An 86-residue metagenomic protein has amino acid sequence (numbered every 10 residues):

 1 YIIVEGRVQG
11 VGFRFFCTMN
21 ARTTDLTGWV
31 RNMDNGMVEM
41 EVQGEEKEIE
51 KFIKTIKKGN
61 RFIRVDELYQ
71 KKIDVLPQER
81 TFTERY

Functional and structural regions predicted by a protein language model:
Y1-Y86: Intrinsically disordered, low-complexity, mixed-charge
